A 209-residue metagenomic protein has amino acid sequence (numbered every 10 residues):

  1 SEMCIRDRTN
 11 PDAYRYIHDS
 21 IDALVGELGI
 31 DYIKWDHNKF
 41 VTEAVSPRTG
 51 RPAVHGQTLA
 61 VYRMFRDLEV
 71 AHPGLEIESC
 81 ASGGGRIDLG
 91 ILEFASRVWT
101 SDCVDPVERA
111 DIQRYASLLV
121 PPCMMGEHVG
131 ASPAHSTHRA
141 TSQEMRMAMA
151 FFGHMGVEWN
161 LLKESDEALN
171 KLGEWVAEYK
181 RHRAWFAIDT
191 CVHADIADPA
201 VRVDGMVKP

Functional and structural regions predicted by a protein language model:
E2-I5: Short, small-residue-biased leader/transition segments that mark boundaries at the very start of proteins
R8, D12, P52-L59, T137-H138: Alpha-helix capping and helix-loop boundary segments enriched in small/acidic/polar residues
T9-D36: An active-site-proximal structural segment forming one wall of the substrate-binding cleft that immediately precedes
R15, G56-L59, N170-G173: A generic "alpha-helical surface" signal
S20, L24, A60-M64, L68: A general structural detector for well-ordered alpha-helical segments in enzyme core domains, enriched
H37-E43, A81-G85: Active-site-proximal loop/turn and secondary-structure-junction residues that shape catalytic pockets, frequently
V45-G56, G90-F94: Short glycine/threonine-rich loop-to-helix capping motif typified by GTGT followed within a few residues by an Asp-Pro
R63-P209: Active-site-proximal substrate-binding groove within the catalytic cores of carbohydrate-active enzymes
